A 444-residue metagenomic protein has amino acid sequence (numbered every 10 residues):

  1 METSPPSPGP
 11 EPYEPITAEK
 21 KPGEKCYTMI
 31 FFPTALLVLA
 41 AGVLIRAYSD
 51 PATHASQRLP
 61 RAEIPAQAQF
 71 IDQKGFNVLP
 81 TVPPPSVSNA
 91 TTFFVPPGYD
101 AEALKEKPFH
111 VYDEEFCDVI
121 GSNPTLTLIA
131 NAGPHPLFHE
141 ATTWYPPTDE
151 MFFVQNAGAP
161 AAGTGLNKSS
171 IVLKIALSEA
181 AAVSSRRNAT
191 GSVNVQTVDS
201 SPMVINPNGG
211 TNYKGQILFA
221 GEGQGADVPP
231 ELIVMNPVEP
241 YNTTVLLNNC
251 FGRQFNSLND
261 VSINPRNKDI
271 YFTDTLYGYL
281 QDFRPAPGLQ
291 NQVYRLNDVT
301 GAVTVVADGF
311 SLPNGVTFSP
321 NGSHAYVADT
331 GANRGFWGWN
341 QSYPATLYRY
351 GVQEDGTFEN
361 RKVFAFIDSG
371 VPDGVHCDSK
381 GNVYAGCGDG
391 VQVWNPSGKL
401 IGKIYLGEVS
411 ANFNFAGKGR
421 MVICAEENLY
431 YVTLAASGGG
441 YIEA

Functional and structural regions predicted by a protein language model:
M1-C26: Short, low-complexity, Lys/Arg-enriched N-terminal segments of secretory-pathway carbohydrate enzymes
R58-E115, I120-S170: Beta-strand-rich domains and repeat architectures in extracellular enzymes and scaffolds, especially beta-propellers
G133, A157-P160, G165-G223, L246-C250: Blade-loop segments of beta-propeller domains
L137-F138, K168, V204-N206, V228 (+7 more regions): Beta-rich catalytic cores
W144-T148, N212-G215, I263-N267, P320-N321 (+2 more regions): Residue-level detector of Asp-centered blade-edge/turn motifs that repeat once per structural unit in beta-propeller
E150-F152, Q216-A220, D269-Y271, H324-Y326 (+3 more regions): Conserved beta-propeller blade signature
S192-N208, A220-N267, T275-Q281: Asp-box/WD-like beta-propeller blade repeats and closely related beta-sheet repeat scaffolds
N412-A444: Blade-level signature of beta-propeller repeat domains, shared across WD40, Kelch, NHL, RCC1 and BNR/Asp-box propellers
